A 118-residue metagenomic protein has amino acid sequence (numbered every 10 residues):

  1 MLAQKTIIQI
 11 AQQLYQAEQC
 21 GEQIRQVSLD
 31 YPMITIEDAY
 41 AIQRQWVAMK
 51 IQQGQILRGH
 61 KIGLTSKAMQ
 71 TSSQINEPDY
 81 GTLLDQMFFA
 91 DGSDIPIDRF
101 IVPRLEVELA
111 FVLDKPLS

Functional and structural regions predicted by a protein language model:
L2-S118: Active-site microenvironments in enzyme catalytic cores
